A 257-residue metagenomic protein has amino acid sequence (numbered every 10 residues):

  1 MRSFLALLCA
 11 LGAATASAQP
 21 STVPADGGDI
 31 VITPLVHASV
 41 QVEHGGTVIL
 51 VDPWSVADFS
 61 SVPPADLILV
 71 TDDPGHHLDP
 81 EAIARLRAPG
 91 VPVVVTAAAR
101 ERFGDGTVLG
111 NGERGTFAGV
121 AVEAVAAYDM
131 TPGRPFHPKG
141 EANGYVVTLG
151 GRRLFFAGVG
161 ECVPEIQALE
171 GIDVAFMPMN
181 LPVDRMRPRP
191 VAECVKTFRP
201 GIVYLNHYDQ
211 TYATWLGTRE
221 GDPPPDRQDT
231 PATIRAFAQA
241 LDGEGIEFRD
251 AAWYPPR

Functional and structural regions predicted by a protein language model:
S3-A14: Bacterial N-terminal signal peptides
Q19-P63, V108-E170, A252-R257: Core dinuclear metal-dependent hydrolase active-site scaffold
P34, V48-D52, L69, V94-V95 (+3 more regions): Structural recognition of the beta-strand scaffold that forms the well-ordered cores of secreted hydrolase catalytic
S55-A98, E170-F176, R199: Active-site metal-binding motif and surrounding structural segment of the metallo-beta-lactamase
E81-L86, E165-A168, R189-C194: A short acidic, amphipathic alpha-helical/loop segment
T107-G115, G201-R257: Binuclear metal-ion centers of metallo-dependent hydrolases, dominated by the metallo-beta-lactamase
P138-E141, R187-C194, P223-P231: Charged helix-capping and loop-helix junction motifs
I172-F176, P188-T211: Proline-aspartate-enriched helix->loop->beta-strand connector
